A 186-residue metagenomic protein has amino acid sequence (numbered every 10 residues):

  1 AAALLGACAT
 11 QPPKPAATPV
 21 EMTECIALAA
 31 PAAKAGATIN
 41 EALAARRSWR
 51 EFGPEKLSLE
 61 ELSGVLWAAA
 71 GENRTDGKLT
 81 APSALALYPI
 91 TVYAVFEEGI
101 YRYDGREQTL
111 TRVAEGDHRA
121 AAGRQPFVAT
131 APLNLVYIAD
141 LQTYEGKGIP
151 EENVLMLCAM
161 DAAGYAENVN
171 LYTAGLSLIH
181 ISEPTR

Functional and structural regions predicted by a protein language model:
A1-G6: Bacterial N-terminal signal peptides
A9-A131: N-terminal amphipathic, basic helical "cap/leader" segment at the start of enzyme domains
Y137-T143: Glycine-rich, acidic and aromatic/proline-enriched surface loops and short helix-turn segments that act as binding
G146-P150: Short acidic, glycine/proline-rich loop/turn micro-motifs
E152-D161: Short pre-catalytic strand/loop immediately N-terminal to key active-site residues, enriched for Gly-Thr
Y165-A166, N170: C-terminal folded domains that constitute the principal catalytic or ligand-binding module of multi-domain proteins
S177-T185: Residue-level detector of conserved catalytic or cofactor/ligand-binding positions in enzyme active sites
